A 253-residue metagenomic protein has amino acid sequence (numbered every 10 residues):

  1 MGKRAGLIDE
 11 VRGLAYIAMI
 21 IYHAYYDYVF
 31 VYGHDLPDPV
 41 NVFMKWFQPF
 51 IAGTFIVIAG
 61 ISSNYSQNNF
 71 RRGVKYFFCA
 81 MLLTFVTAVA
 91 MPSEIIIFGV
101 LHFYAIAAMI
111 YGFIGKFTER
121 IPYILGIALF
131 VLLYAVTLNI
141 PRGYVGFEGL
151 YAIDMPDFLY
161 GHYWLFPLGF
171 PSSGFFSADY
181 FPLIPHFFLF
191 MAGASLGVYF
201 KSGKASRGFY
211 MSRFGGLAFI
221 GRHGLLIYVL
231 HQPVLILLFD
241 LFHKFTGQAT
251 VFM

Functional and structural regions predicted by a protein language model:
M1-M253: Alpha-helical transmembrane segments and their immediate juxtamembrane cytosolic regions
